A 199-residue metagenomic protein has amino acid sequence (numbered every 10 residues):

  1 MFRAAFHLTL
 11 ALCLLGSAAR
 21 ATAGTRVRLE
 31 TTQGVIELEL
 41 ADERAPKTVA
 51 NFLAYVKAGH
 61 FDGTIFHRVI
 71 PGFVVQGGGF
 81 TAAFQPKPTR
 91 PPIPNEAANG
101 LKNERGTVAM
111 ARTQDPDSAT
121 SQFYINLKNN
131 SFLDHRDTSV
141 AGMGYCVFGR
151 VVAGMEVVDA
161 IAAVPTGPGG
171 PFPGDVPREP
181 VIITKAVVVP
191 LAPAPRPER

Functional and structural regions predicted by a protein language model:
M1-T9: Bacterial N-terminal signal peptides that target proteins for export
F2, L14-R199: Cyclophilin-like peptidyl-prolyl cis-trans isomerases
